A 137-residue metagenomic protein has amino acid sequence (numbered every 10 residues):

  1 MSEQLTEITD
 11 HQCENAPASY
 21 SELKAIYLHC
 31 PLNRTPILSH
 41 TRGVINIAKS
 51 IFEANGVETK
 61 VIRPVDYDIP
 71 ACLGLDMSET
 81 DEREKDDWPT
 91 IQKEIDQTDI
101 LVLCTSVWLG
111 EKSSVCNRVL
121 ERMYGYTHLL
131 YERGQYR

Functional and structural regions predicted by a protein language model:
M1-R133: N-terminal beta1-alpha1-beta2 submodule of the flavodoxin-like/Rossmannoid cofactor-binding fold
Y136-R137: Rossmann-fold NAD(P)-binding glycine/threonine-rich loop
